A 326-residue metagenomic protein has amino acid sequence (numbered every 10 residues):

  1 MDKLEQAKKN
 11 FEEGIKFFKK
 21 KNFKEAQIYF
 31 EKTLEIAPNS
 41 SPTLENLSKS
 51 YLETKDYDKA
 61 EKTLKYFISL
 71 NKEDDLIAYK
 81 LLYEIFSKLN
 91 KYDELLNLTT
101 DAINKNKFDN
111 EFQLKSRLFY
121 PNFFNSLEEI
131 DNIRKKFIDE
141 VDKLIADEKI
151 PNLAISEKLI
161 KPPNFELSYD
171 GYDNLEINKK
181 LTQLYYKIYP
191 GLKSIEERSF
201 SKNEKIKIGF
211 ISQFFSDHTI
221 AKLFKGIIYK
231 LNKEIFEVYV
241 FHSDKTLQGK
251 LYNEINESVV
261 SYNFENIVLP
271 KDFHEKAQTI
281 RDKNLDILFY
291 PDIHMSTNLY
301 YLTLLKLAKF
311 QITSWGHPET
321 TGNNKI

Functional and structural regions predicted by a protein language model:
M1-I326: Alpha-helical solenoid repeat scaffolds of the TPR/TPR-like class and their adjacent stem/linker regions that mediate
